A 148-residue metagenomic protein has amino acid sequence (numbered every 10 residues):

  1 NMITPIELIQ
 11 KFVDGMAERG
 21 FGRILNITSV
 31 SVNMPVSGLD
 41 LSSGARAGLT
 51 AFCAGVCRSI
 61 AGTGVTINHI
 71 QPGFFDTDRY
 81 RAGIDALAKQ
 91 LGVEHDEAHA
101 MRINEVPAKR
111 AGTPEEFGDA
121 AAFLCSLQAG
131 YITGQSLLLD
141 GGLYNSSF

Functional and structural regions predicted by a protein language model:
I9-Q10, A54: A short, exposed helix-loop element centered on a Lys and neighboring polar residues
D14, R58-S59, G130: Alpha-helical segment proximal to the catalytic Tyr-Lys
R23-G48, C53-G62, F74-F75: Catalytic loop of short-chain dehydrogenase/reductase
M34, A122, T133-F148: Short C-terminal tail/terminal secondary-structure segment of NAD(P)H-dependent dehydrogenase/reductase domains
A61, T66, I132-G134: Short, small/polar-rich loop/turn modules that mediate ligand/substrate recognition or access, typified
P72-A82, A86: Short, flexible catalytic-loop segment of classical short-chain dehydrogenase/reductase
E94-H95, V106-F117, Q128: A conserved structural motif in NAD(P)-dependent oxidoreductases
